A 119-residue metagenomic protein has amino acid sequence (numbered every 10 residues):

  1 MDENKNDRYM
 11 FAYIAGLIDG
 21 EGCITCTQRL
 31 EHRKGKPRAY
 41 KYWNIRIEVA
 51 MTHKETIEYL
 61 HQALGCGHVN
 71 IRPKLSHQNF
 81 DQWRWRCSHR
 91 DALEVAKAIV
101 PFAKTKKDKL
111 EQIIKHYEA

Functional and structural regions predicted by a protein language model:
M1-A119: Internal intein/HINT superfamily modules and their associated LAGLIDADG
